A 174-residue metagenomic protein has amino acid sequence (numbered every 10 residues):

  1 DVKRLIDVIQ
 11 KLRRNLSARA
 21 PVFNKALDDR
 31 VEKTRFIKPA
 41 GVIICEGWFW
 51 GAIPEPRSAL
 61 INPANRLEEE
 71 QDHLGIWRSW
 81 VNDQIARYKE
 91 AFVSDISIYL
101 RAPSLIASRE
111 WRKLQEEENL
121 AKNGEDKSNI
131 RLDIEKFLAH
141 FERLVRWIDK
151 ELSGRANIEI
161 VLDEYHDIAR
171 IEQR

Functional and structural regions predicted by a protein language model:
D1-D28, V42: Conserved nucleotide-sensing/catalytic segment adjacent to the nucleotide-binding pocket in NTP-handling enzymes
F23-D29, R78-D83: Short gly/ser/thr-rich secondary-structure transition/capping motifs
K33-I37: Glycine-rich phosphate/ribose-binding loops and adjacent secondary-structure elements that form binding surfaces
P39-A40, V93: Alpha-helix C-terminal capping/helix-to-coil transition sites in glycosyltransferase folds
A40-V42, A64: Glycine- and acidic-residue-rich phosphate-binding/metal-coordinating active-site segment common to enzymes that handle
I43-F49: Switch II (G3) loop of P-loop NTPases
F49-R174: Conserved NTP phosphate-binding and transfer environment spanning the P-loop NTPase/kinase superfamily
